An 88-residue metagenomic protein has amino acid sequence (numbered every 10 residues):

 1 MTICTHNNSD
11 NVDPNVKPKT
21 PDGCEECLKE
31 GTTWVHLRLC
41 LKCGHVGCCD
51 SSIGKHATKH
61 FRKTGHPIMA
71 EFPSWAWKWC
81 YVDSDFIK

Functional and structural regions predicted by a protein language model:
I3-D13, P18-G23, E30, V46-K88: Cys/His-rich, Zn2+-coordinating zinc-finger modules
C24-C27, C40: Short cysteine-rich clusters marking metal-coordination/redox-active sites
T32-L41: Canonical RING-type zinc finger of E3 ubiquitin-protein ligases
